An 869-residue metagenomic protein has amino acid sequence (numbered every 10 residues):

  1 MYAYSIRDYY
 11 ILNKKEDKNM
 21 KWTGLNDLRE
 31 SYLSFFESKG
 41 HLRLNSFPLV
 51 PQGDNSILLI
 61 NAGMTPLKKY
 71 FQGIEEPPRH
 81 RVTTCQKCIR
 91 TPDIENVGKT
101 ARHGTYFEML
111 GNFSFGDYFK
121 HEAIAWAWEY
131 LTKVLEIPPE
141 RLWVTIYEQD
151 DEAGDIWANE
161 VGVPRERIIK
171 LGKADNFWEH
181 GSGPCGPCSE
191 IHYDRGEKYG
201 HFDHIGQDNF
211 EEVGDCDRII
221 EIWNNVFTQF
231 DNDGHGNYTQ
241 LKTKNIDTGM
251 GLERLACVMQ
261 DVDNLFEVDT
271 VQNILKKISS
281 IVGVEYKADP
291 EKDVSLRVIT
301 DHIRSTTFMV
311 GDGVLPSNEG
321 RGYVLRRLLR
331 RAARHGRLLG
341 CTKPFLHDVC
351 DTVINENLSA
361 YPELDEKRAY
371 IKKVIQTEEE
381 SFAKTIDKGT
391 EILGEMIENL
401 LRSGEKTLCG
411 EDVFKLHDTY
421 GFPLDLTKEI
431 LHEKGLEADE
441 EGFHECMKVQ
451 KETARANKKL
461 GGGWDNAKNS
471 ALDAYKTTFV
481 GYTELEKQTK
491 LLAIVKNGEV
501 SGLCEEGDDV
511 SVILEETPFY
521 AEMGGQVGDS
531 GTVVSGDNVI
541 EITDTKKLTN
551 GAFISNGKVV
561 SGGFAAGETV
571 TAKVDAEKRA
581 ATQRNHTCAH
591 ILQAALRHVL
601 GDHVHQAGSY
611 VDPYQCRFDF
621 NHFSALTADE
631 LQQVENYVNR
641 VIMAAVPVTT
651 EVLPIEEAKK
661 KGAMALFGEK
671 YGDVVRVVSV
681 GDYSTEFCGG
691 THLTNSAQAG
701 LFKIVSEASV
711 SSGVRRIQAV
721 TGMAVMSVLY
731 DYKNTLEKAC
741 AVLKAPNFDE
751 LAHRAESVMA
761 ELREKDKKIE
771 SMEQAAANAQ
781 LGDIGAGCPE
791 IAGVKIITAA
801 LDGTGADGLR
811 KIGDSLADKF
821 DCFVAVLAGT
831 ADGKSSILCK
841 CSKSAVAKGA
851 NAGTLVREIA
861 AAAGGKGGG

Functional and structural regions predicted by a protein language model:
Y2-N19: Short, Lys/Arg-enriched N-terminal segments with co-localized hydrophobic residues within the first ~10-30 amino acids
M20-G869: A glycine- and charged-residue-rich anion-binding loop/surface
